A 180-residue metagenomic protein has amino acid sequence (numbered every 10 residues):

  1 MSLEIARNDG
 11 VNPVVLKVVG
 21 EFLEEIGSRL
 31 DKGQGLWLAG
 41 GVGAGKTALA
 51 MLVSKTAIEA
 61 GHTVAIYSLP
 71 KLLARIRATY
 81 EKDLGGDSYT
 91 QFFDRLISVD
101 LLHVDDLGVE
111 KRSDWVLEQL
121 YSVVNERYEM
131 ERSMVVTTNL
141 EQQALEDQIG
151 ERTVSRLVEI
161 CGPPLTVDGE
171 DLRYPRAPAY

Functional and structural regions predicted by a protein language model:
M1-K17, P164-L165, P175-Y180: A short, basic N-terminal segment
I5-L36: Pre-Walker A (pre-P-loop) alpha-helix and adjacent loop at the N terminus of AAA/AAA+ ATPase modules, a conserved
V11-L16, I58, H62-S98: Short glycine-rich substrate-engagement loop in P-loop NTPases that contacts/grips substrate
K32-A50: Walker A/P-loop nucleotide-binding motif
T47-H62: P-loop NTPase Walker A phosphate-binding motif
S54, L72-Y80, L107-Y180: Replace "adjacent to P-loop NTPase cores in ATP/GTP-dependent enzymes" with "adjacent to NTP-binding cores
H62-T63, S98-L101, Y128-V136: Loop/turn-to-beta-strand initiation segments
